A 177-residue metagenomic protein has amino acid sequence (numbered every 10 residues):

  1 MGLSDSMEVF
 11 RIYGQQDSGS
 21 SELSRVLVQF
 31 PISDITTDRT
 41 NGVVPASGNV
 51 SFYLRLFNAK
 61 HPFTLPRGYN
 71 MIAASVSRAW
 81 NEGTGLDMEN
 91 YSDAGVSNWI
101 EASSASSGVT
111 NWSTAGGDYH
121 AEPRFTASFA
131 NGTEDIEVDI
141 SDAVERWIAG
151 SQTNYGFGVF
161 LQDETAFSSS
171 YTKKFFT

Functional and structural regions predicted by a protein language model:
M1-T177: Secreted, disulfide-rich extracellular signaling modules
